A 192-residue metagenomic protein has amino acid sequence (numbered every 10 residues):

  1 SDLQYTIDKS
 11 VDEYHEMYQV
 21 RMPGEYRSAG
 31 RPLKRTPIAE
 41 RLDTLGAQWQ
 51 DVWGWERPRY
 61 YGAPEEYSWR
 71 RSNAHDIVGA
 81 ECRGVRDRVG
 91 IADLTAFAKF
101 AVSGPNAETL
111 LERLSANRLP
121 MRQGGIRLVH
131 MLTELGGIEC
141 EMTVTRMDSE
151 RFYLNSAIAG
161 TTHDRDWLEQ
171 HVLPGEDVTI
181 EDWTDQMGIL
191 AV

Functional and structural regions predicted by a protein language model:
S1-V192: Glycine/proline-enriched, intrinsically flexible loops and inter-domain linkers
